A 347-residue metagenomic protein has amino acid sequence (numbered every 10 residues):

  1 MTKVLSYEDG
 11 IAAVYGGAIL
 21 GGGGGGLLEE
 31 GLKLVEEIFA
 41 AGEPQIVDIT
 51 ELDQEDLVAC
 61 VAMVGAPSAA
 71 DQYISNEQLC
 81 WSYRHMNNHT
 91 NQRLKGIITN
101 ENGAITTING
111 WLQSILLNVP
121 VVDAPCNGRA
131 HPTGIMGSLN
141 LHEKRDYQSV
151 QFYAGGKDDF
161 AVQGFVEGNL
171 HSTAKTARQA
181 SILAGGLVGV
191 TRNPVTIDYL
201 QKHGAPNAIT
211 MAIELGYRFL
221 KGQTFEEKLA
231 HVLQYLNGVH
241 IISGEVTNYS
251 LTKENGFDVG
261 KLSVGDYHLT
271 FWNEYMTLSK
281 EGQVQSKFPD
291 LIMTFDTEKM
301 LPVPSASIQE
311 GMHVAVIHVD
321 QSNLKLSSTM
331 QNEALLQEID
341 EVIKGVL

Functional and structural regions predicted by a protein language model:
I11-A62, M300-S322: N-terminal low-complexity or amphipathic/hydrophobic leaders
L27-G31, L79-C80, N100-W111, G128-P132: Short glycine/serine/threonine-rich phosphate/pyrophosphate-binding segments that cradle anionic phosphate groups
L52-R93: Glycine-rich oxoanion-binding loops at beta->alpha junctions
L52-S68, M136-Q179: A structural-propensity feature for long, helix-poor, extended segments
R93-N102, P120-V122: A short, small-residue-rich loop immediately preceding and capping a beta-strand
I115-I135: Short, acidic/small-residue loops that bind anionic groups at enzyme active sites
M211-L262: Oxyanion-binding "anion nests"
N248-L347: C-terminal non-catalytic interaction/assembly regions of soluble proteins
